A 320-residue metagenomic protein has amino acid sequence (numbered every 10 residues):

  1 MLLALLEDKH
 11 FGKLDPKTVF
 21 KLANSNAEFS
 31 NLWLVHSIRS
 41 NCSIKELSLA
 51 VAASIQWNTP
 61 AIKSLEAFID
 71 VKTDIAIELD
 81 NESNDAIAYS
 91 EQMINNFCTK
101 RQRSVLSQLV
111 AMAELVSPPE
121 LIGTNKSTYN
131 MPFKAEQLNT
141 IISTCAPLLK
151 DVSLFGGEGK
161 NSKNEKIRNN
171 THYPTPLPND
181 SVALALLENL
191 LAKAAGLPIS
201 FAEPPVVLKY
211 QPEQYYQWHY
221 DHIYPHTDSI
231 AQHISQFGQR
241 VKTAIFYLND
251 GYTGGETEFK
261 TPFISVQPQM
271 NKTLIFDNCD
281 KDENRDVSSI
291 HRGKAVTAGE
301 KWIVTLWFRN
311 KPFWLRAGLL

Functional and structural regions predicted by a protein language model:
L2-D8, G12-I275, C279-L320: Fe(II)/2-oxoglutarate oxygenase catalytic core
